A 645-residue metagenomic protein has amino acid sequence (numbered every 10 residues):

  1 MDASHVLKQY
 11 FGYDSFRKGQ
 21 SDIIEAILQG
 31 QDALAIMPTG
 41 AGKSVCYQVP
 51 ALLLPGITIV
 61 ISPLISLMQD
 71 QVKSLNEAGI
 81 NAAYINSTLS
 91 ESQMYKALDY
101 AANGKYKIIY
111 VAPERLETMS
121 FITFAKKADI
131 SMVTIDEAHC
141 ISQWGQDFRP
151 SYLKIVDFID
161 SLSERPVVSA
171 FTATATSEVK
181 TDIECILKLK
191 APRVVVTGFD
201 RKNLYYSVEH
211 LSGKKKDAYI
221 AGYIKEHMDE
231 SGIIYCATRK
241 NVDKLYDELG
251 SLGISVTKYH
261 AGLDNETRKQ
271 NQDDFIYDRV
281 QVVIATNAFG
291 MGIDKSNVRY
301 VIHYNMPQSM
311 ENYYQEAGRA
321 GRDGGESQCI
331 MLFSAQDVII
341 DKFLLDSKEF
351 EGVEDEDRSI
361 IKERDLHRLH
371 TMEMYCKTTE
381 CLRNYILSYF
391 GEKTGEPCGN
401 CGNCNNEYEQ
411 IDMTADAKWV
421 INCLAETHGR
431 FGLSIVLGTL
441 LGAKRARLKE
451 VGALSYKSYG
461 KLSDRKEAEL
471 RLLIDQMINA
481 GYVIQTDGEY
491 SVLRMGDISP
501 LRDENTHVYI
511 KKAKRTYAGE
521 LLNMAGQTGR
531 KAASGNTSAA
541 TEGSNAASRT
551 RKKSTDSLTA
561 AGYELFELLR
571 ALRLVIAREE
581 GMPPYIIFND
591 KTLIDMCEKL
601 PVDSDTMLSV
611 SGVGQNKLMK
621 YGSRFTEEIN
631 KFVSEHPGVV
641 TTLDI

Functional and structural regions predicted by a protein language model:
M1, I340, V353-D355, R364-L366 (+2 more regions): Accessory DNA-binding and partner-docking regions appended to nucleic-acid-acting proteins, especially the terminal
M1-Y10, D14-K18, D22-S44, A51-L54 (+3 more regions): Helicase motor core with emphasis on the C-terminal RecA-like subdomain
A26, H303, Y375, D595-M596: Short alpha-helical segment immediately N-terminal to, or the first helix within, an HTH/HTH-like DNA-binding domain
C46, C236, C329, C381 (+1 more regions): Disulfide-bonded cysteines in secreted/extracellular proteins and peptides
E164, M228, T379, G429 (+1 more regions): Flexible coil/turn residues that form the inter-helical turn or adjacent wing/linker of helix-turn-helix
I360-F390: Short, charged low-complexity linear segments at domain edges
